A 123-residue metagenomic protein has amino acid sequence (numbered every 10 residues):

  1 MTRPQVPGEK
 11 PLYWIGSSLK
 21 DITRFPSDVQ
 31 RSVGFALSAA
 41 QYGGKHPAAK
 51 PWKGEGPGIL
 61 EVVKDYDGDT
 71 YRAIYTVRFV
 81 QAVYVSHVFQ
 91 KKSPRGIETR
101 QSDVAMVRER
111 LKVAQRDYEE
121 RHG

Functional and structural regions predicted by a protein language model:
M1-T70, F79-A82, K92-G123: Basic, Lys/Arg-enriched alpha-helical interface segments
A73-Y75: Hydrophobic/aromatic beta-strand elements that line small-molecule binding cavities or substrate pockets in beta-rich
Y84-V88: Conserved catalytic cores of phosphodiester-cleaving nucleases, focusing on short active-site segments
